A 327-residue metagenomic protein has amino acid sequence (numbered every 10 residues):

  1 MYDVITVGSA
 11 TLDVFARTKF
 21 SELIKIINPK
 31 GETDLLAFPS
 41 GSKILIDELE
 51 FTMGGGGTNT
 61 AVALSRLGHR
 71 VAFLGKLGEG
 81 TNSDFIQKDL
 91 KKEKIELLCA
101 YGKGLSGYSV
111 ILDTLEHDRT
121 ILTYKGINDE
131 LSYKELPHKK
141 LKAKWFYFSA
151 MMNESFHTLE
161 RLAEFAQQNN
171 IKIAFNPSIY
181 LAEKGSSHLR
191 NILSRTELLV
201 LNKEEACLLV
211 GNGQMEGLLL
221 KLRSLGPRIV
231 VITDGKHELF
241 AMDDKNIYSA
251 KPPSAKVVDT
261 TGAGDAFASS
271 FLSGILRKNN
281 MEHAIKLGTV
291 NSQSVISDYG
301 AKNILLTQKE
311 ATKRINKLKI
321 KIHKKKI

Functional and structural regions predicted by a protein language model:
M1-A72, I327: Glycine-rich phosphate/adenosyl-contacting loop at the front of the ribokinase-like
M1-I5, A10, A16, L23-K25 (+2 more regions): Conserved phosphate-binding/catalytic region of the ribokinase-like
I5, A72, L98, Y147 (+2 more regions): Structural detector of well-ordered beta-strand residues that form the stable sheet scaffold of enzyme domains
F38-Y108, K313-K317: Substrate-binding N-lobe of the ribokinase-like
L64, N202, G264: Short, conserved phosphate/pyrophosphate- and ester-handling motifs at nucleotide-, phospho-/glycolipid
L98-Y101, I111-H157: Conserved phosphate-binding/catalytic loop of the ribokinase/pfkB sugar-kinase fold
W145-L220, H237-L239: Conserved beta-alpha-beta core of the PfkB/ribokinase-like small-molecule kinase fold
